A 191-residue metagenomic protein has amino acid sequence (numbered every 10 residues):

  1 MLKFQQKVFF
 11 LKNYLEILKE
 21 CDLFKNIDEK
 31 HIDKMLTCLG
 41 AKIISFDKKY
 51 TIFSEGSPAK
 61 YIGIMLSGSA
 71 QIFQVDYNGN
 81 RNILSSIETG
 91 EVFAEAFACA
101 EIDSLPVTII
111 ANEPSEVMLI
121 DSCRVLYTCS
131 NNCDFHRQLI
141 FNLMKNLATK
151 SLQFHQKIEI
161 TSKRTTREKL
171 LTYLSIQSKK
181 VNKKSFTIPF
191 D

Functional and structural regions predicted by a protein language model:
M1-Y14, I32, A96-F97, N142-K150 (+2 more regions): Long cytosolic regulatory regions associated with cyclic-nucleotide signaling
L2-I43, D47-K48, F97-A100: Cyclic nucleotide-binding regulatory module and flanking cytosolic helices
D28, K42-S57, I87-E91: Conserved short histidine dyad/triad with adjacent acidic residue
C38-L39, K49-I62, N80-R81, D103-L105: A short beta-loop-beta micro-motif enriched in histidine and acidic residues
L39, I83-F141: Cyclic-nucleotide recognition modules
K49, K60-F73, N78, T89-G90: Glycine- and acidic-residue-biased ligand/ion/polar-headgroup-sensing regions
T128-C133, F154, Q177-S185: Basic, amphipathic alpha-helical hairpins
R164-K169, Y173-D191: Phosphate-/nucleic-acid-contacting segments
